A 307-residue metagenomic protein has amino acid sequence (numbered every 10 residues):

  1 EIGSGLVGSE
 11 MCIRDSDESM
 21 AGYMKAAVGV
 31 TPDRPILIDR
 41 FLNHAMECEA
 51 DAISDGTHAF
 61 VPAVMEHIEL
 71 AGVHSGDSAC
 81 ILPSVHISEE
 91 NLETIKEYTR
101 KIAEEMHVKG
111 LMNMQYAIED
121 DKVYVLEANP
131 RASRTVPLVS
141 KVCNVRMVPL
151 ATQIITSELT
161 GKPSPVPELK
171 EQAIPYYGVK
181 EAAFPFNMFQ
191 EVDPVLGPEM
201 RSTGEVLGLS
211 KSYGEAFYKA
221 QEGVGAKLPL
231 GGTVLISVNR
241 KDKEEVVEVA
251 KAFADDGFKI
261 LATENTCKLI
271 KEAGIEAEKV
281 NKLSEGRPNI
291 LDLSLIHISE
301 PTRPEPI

Functional and structural regions predicted by a protein language model:
E1-D15, I296-I307: Single conserved hydrophobic/aromatic residue that forms the stacking wall/gate of nucleotide- or nucleobase-binding
S4, S9-E10, R14-L230: ATP-dependent carboxylate activation and anion-phosphoryl transfer catalytic cores that bind Mg-ATP to form
T57, P130, N239-K241, E305: Short, glycine/serine-rich, charged loops/turns that create anion-binding and catalytic segments at active sites
P229-L295, S299, R303: Conserved structured catalytic cores and adjacent interaction surfaces of nucleotide-binding/hydrolyzing enzymes
